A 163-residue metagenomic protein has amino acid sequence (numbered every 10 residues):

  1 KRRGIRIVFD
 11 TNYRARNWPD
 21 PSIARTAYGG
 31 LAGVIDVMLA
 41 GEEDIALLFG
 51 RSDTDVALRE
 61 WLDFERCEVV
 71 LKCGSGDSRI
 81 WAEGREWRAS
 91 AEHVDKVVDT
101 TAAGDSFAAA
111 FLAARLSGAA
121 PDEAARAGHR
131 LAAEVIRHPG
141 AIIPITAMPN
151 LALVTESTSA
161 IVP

Functional and structural regions predicted by a protein language model:
K1-R59, S75-S78: Conserved beta-alpha-beta core of the PfkB/ribokinase-like small-molecule kinase fold
G50-P163: Conserved phosphate-binding/catalytic region of the ribokinase-like
